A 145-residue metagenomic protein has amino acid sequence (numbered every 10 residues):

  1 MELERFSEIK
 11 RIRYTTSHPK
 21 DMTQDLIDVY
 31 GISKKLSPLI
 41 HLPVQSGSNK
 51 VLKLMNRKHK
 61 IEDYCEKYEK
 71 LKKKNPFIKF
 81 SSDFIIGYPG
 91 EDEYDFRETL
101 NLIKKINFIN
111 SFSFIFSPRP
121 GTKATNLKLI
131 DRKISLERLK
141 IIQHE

Functional and structural regions predicted by a protein language model:
M1-E93: Conserved SAM/AdoMet-binding glycine-rich loop
P19, K60, E69-K79, Y88 (+1 more regions): Auxiliary Fe-S-binding modules of radical SAM enzymes
T23-D25, D95-R97, Q143-E145: Short amphipathic alpha-helical surface micro-motifs
I27, E93-K104: Short, acidic/polar
